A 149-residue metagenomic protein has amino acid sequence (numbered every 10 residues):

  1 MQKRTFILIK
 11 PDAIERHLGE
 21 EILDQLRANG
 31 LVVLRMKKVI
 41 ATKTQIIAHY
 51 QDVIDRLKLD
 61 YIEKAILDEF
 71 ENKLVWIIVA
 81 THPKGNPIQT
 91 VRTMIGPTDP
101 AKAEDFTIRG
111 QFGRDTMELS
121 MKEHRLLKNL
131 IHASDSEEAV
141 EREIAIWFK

Functional and structural regions predicted by a protein language model:
M1-K149: Non-catalytic terminal and connector segments of soluble metabolic enzymes
